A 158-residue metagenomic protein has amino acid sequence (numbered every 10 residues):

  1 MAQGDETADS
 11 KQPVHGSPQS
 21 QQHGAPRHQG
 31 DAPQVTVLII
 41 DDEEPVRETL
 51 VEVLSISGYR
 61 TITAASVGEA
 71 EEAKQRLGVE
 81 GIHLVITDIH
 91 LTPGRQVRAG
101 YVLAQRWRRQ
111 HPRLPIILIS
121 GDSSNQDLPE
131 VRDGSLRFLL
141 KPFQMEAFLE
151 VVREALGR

Functional and structural regions predicted by a protein language model:
M1-L38, E44, E48-V51, Q75-G81 (+3 more regions): Non-catalytic signal-transmission and effector/linker regions of two-component phosphorelay proteins
E44-I62, L136: Two-component/phosphorelay signaling modules centered on CheY-like receiver
T63-L84, D88, T92: Acidic, metal-coordinating helix/loop segments flanking the phosphotransfer/catalytic sites of two-component signaling
I86-Q105: Conserved phosphotransfer microenvironments
H90, D122-Q126: Conserved phosphotransfer active-site motifs of two-component signaling proteins, especially the receiver
E130-L139: As written
